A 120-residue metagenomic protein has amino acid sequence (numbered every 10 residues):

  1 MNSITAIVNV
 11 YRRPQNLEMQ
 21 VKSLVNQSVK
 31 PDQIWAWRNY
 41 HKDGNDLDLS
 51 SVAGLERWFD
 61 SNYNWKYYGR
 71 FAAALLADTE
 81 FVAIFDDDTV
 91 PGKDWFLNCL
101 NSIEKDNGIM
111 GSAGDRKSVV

Functional and structural regions predicted by a protein language model:
M1-S23: N-proximal low-complexity "stem/linker" segments adjacent to membrane-targeting elements
K22-D32: Short, acidic, metal-binding catalytic loop of nucleotide-sugar glycosyltransferases
P31-D43, F59-D60: Short beta-strand/loop segment that forms part of the nucleotide-sugar
S61-L76: Glycine-rich, basic loop-to-helix element that forms the pyrophosphate-binding segment of sugar-nucleotide handling
V82: Short aromatic/hydrophobic "clamp" motif used to bind/position activated sugar donors
D86-V90: The conserved acidic donor/metal-binding loop of glycosyltransferases
D94-G114: Conserved donor-nucleotide/metal-binding helix-loop-beta segment in metal-dependent transferases, i.e., the alpha-helix
V119-V120: Conserved small/polar residues in nucleotide/adenosyl-binding loops
